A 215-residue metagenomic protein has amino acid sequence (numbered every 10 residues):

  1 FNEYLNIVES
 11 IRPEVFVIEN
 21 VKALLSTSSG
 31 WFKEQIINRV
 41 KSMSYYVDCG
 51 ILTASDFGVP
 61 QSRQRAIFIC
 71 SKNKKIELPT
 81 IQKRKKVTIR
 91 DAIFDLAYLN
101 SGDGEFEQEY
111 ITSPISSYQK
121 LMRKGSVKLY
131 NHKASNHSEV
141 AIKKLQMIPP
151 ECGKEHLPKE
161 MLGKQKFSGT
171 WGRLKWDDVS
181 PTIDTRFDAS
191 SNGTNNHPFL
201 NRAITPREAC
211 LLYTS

Functional and structural regions predicted by a protein language model:
F1-K164: Class I S-adenosyl-L-methionine
Q119-S215: C-terminal target-recognition/interaction regions appended to catalytic cores
